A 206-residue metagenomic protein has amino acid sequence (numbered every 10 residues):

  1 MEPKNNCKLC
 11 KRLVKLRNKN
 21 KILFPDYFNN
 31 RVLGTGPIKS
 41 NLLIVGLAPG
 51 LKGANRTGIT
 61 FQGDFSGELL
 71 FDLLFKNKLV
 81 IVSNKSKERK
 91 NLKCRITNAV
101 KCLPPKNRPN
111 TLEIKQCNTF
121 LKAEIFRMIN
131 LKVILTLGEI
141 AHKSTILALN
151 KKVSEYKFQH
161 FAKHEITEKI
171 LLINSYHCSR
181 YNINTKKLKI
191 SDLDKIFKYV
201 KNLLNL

Functional and structural regions predicted by a protein language model:
M1-L206: A polyanion-binding, active-site-adjacent surface
